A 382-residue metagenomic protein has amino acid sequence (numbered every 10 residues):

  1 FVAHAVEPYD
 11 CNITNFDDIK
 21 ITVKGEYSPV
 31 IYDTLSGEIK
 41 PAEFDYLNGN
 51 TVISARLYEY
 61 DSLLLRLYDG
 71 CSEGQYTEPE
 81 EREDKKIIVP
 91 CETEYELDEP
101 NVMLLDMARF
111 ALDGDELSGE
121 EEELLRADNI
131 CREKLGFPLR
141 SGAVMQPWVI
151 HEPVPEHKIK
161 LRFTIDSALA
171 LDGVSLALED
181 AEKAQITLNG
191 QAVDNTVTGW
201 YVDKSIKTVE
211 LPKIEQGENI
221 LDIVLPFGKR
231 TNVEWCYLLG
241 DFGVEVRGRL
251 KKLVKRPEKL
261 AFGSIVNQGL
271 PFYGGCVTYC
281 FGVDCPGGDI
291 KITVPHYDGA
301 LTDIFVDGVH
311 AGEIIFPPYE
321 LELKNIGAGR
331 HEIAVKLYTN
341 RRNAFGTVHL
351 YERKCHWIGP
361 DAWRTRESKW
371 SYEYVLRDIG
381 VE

Functional and structural regions predicted by a protein language model:
F1-K24, Y60, Y279, A300: Carbohydrate-binding surface patches
A5-Y9, E26, S36-G37, G70-S72 (+8 more regions): Short, glycine-/Ser/Thr-/acidic-enriched flexible segments
D17, D172, E210, G217 (+3 more regions): A glycine-anchored, Pro-Gly-centered beta-turn/N-cap motif
I21, T164-L188, L221, V283-D307 (+2 more regions): Aromatic-lined ligand-binding clefts that engage carbohydrates, nucleic acids, or primary amines
Y27-T51, Q185-T208, I304-E320: Solvent-exposed beta-strand/loop surfaces of large extracellular or lumenal domains
G49-Y76: C-terminal beta-strand-rich structural cap/linker in extracellular carbohydrate-active enzymes
T51-I53, L63, I159-F163, S205-V209 (+2 more regions): Short strand-edge motifs at loop-to-beta-strand transitions and within beta-strands of extracellular beta-rich domains
R82-K158, D180, Q191-D194, T198-K204 (+3 more regions): An acidic-aromatic loop/edge-strand motif
